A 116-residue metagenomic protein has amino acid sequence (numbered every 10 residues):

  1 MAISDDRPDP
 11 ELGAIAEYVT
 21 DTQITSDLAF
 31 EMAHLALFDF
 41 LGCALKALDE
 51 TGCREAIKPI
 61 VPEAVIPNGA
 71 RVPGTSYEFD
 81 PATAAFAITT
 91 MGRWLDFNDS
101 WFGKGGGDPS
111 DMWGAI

Functional and structural regions predicted by a protein language model:
M1-I116: N-terminal core-entry segment
